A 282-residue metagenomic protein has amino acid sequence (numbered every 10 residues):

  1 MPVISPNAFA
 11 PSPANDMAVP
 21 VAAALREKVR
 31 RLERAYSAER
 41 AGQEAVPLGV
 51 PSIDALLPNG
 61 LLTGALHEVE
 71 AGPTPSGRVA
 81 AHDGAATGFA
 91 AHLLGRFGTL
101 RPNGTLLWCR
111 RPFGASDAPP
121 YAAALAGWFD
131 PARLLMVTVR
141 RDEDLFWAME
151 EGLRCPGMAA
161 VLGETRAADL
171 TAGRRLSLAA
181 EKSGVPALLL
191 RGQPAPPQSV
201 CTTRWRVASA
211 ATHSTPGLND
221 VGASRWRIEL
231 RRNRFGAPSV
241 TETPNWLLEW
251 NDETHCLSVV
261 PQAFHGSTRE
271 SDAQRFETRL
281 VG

Functional and structural regions predicted by a protein language model:
M1-W108, A118, A124-A132, N233-G236 (+3 more regions): Detector for small/aliphatic-rich hydrophobic stretches
I53, L190, H213-G217: Glycine-rich, charged/polar anion/phosphate-binding loops that engage phosphate groups from diverse ligands
P73-G77, F113-S116, D142, R166-L170: Short acidic, S/G/P-rich loop/turn micro-motifs used as interaction or catalytic elements
N103-A159: Conserved inter-motif catalytic segment of the P-loop NTP-binding fold
S116-P119, P196-V200, P238: Switch/connector loops and helix/strand junctions flanking conserved nucleotide-binding motifs in nucleotide-processing
T138-V207: P-loop NTPase motor core
V207-G282: C-terminal functional extensions of proteins
